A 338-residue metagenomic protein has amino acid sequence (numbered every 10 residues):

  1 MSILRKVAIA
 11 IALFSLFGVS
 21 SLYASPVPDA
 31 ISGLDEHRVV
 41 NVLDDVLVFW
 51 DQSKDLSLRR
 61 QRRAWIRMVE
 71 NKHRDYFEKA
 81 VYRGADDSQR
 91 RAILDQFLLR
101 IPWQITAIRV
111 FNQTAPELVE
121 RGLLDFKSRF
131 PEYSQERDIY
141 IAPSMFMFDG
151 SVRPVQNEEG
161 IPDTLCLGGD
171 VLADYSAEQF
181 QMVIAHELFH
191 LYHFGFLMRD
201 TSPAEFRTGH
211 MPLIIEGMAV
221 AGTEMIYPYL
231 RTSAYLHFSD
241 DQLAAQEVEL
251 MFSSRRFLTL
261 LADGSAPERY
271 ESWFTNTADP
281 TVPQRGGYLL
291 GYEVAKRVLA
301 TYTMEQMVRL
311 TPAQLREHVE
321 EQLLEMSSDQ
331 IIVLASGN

Functional and structural regions predicted by a protein language model:
M1-I9: Bacterial N-terminal signal peptides that target proteins for export
A8-V19: Bacterial N-terminal signal peptides
S25-S88: N-terminal mature-domain "stem" immediately C-terminal to a signal peptide or N-terminal signal-anchor/transmembrane
V27-S53, A204-S254, S327: Post-HExxH zinc-binding segment in Zn-dependent metallohydrolases
R60-Q113, R121-D125, R129, V282-R285 (+1 more regions): Compact alpha-helical subdomains of small soluble proteins
W65-H73, D138-F148, D240-D241, P312-R316: Acidic helix-start/capping segments at beta-turn-to-alpha-helix junctions
A92-H237: Acidic/His-rich structured neighborhood in mature extracellular/periplasmic domains
M251-N338: Pan-zinc metallopeptidase signature
